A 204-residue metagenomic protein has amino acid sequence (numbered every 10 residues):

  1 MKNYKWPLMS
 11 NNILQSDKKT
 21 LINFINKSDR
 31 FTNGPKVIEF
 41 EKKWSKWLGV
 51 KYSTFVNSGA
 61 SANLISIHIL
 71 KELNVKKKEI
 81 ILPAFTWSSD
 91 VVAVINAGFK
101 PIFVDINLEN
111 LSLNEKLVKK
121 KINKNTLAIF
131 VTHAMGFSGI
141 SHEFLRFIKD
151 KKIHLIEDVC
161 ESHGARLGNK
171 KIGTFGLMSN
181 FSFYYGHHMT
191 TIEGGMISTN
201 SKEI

Functional and structural regions predicted by a protein language model:
M1-L73, N96: Conserved PLP-binding active-site segment in aminotransferase class I/II-type PLP enzymes
N33, V37, G59-N63, W87 (+3 more regions): Conserved donor sugar-nucleotide recognition element shared by glycan-biosynthetic enzymes
K43, S53, I69, A93 (+4 more regions): Alpha-helical structural signal in soluble globular domains
G49, I81, I102, F130 (+1 more regions): Conserved Rossmann-like nucleotide-binding pocket used by diverse enzymes that bind dinucleotide cofactors
V50-Y52, V56-A60, I106-E109, N169 (+1 more regions): Short, acidic/glycine-rich phosphate-metal binding loop used to engage nucleotide
Y52, K76-E79, N125, K152: Short acidic capping loops at alpha-helix termini that bridge into adjacent secondary structure
L64-K120: Conserved PLP-anchoring active-site segment centered on the Schiff-base-forming lysine
E109-T191, M196-I204: Active-site phosphate-binding strand-loop segment of PLP-dependent enzymes
